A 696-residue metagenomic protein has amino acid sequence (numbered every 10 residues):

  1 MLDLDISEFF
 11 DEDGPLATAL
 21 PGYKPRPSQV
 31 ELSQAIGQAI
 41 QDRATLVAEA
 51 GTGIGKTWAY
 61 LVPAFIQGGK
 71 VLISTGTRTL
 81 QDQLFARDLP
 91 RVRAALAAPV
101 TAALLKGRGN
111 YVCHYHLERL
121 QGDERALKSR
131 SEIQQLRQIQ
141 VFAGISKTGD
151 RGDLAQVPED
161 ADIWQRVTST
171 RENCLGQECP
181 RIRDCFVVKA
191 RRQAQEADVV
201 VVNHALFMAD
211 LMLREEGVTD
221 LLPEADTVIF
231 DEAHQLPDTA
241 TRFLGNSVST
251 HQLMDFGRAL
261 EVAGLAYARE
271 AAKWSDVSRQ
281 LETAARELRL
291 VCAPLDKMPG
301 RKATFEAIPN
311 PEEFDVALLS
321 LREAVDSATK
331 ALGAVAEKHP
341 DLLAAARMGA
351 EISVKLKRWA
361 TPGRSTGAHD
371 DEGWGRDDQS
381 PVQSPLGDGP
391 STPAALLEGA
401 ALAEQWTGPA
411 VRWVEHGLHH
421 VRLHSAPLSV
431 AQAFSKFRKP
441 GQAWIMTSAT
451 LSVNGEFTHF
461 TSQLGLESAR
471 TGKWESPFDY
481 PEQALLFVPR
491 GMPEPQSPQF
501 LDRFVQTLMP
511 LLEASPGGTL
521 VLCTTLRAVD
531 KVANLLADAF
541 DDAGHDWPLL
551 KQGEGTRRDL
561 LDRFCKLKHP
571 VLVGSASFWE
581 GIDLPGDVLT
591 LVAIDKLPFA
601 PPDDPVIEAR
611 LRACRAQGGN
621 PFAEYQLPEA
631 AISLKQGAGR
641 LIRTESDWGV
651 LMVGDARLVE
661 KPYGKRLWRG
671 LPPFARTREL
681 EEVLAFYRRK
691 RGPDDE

Functional and structural regions predicted by a protein language model:
L2-A19, T52, G69-D198, A205 (+9 more regions): A substrate-engagement module of RecA-like helicase motors
L2-A48: Conserved pre-motif I regulatory segment
G37-Q38, T57-K70, R87-R91: Walker A/P-loop NTP-binding motif
I66, D82, R87-P90, R171-E172 (+3 more regions): Signature of the SF2 helicase/ATPase Hel1-core->accessory helical subdomain module
V71-T77, M446-T447, G517-T524, A528 (+1 more regions): Conserved RecA-like ASCE P-loop NTPase motor core of nucleic-acid helicases/translocases
W164-V200, L211-T219, S327-D377, P385-L386 (+4 more regions): A contiguous, basic/glycine-rich beta-loop/short-helix subdomain that forms a polymer-engagement track
P489-Q499, E554-L658: Conserved RecA-like P-loop NTPase helicase motor core
T524-G553: Conserved helicase motor "Helicase C" RecA-like lobe of SF1/SF2 P-loop NTPases
